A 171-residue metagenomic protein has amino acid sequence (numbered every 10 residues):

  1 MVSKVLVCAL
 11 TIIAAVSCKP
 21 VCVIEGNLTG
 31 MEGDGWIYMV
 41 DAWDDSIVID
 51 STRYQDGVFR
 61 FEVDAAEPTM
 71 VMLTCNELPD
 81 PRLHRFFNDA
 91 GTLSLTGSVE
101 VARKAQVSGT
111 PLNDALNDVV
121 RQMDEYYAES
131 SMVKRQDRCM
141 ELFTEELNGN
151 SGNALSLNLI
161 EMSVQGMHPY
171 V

Functional and structural regions predicted by a protein language model:
M1-L28: Bacterial Sec-dependent N-terminal signal peptides
L10, I49, R138, S151-G152: Generic detector of ordered secondary-structure context
C18-E146: A non-transmembrane, solvent-exposed segment enriched in polar/low-complexity residues
V120-D124, S151-G166: Amphipathic alpha-helical repeat scaffolds of TPR domains
M167-V171: Charged, long alpha-helical assembly modules
